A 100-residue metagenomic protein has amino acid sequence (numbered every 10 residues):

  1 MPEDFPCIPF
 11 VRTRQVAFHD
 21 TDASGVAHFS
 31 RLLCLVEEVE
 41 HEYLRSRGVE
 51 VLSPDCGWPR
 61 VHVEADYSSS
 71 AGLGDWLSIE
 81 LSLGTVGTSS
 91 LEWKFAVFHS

Functional and structural regions predicted by a protein language model:
M1-S78, G84-S100: Terminal targeting signals and extreme-terminal segments of soluble enzymes
